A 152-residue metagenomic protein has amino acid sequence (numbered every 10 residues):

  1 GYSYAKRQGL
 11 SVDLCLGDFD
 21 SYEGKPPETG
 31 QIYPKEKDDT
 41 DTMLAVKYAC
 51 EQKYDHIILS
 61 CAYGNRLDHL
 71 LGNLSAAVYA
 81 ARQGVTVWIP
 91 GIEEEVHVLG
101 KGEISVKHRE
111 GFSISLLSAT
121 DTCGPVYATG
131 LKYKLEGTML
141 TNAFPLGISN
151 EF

Functional and structural regions predicted by a protein language model:
G1-Y2, M139: Short beta->alpha connector loops
Y2-Q83: Acidic/Gly/His-enriched mid-domain segments of enzyme catalytic cores or analogous surface patches that mediate
G9, P27-E28, L71, I89 (+3 more regions): Charge-rich, low-complexity amphipathic helices in intrinsically disordered tails/linkers adjacent to domains
T29-K35, V87-W88, G111-S115, T122-C123: A glycine-rich helix N-cap at a beta->alpha junction
A49, D68-E110, L135: Conserved phosphate- and dinucleotide-binding cores of soluble alpha/beta proteins, encompassing both enzyme active
S60-A62, P90, L117-S118: Short beta-strand segments
E94, L99-F152: Long, charged alpha-helical interface segments
